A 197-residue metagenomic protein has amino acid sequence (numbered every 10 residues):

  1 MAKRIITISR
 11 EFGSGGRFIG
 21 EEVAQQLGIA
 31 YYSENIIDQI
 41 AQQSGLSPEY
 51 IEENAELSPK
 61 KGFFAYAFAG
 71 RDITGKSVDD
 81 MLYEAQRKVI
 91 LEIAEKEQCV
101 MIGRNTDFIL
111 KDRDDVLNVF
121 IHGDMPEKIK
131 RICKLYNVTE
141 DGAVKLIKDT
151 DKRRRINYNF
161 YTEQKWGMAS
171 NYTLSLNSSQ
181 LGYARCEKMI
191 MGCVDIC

Functional and structural regions predicted by a protein language model:
M1-I6, A65-G75, Y83-E84, K88-E92 (+5 more regions): Domain-scale detector for complete catalytic domains at protein termini or as standalone homologs
A2-E11, E97: Pre-Walker A (Motif I) flank of P-loop NTPase domains
I8-E21: Glycine-rich phosphate-binding P-loop
A30-A41: Short beta-strand-centered segment that lines the nucleotide-binding/catalytic pocket of NTP-utilizing
A41-Q98: ATP-dependent small-molecule kinase phosphotransfer cores that center on conserved nucleotide phosphate-binding segments
P59-Y66, T139-A184: Small-molecule kinase domains that catalyze NTP-dependent phosphoryl transfer to phosphate-bearing small molecules
I93, I109-D112: RNA pseudouridine synthases
D112-K134, E140-K148: Conserved phosphate-donor/acceptor-positioning beta-strand/loop module used by diverse small-molecule
